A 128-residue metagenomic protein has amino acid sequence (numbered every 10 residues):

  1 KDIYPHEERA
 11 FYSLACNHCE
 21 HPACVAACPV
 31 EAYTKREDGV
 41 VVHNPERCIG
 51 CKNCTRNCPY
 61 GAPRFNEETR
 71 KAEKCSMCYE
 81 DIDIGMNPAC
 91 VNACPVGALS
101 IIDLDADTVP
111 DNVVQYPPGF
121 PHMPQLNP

Functional and structural regions predicted by a protein language model:
K1-P128: Non-ligating segments of multi-cofactor redox enzymes
